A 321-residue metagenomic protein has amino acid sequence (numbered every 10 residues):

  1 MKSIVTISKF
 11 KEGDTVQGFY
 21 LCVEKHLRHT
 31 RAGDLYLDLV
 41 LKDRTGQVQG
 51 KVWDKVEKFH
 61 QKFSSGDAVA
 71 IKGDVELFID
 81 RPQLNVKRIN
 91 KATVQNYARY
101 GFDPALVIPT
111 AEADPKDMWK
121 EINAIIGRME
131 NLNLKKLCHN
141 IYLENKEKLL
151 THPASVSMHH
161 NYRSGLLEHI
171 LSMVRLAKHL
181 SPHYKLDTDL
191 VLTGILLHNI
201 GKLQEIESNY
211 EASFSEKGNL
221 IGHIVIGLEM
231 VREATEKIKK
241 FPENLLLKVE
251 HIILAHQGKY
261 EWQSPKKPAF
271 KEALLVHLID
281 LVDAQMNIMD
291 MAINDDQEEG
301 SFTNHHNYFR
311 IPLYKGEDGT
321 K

Functional and structural regions predicted by a protein language model:
M1-V16: OB-fold nucleic-acid-binding modules
Y20, G66, M173, I253 (+1 more regions): Divalent metal-coordination and catalytic microenvironments
K25-L35, V48-Q49, K55-P104: OB-fold single-stranded nucleic acid-binding module
V40-K51: Short, basic/aromatic beta-hairpin or loop at an interaction surface
Q83-P153, I226: Extended, charge-rich, solvent-exposed interface segments
L134-L176, L197-G201: A short mid-domain helix/strand-loop element embedded in enzyme catalytic domains that forms or borders the active-site
S157-Y162, E168-H169, H179-Q297: Divalent metal-dependent catalytic cores for phosphoryl transfer on phosphate-bearing substrates
H277, D295, E299-P312, G316-K321: N-terminal intrinsically disordered, cationic/polar leader segments that include organellar targeting peptides
